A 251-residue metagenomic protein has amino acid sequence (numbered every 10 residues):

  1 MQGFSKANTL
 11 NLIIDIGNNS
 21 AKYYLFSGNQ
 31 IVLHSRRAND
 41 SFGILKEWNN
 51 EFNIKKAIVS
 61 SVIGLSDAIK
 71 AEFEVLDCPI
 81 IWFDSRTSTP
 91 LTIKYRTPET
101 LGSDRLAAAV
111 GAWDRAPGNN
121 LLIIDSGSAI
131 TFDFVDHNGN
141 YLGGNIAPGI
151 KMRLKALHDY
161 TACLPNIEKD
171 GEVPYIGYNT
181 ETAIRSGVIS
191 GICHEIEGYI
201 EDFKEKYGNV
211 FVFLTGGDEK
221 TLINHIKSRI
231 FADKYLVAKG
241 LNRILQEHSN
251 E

Functional and structural regions predicted by a protein language model:
M1-K6, P90-L121, G240-S249: Conserved phosphate-binding catalytic cores of ATP/NTP-utilizing and phosphoryl-transfer enzymes
M1-T89: N-terminal glycine/serine-rich phosphate-binding loop of ATP-dependent small-molecule kinases, especially carbohydrate
F4-V32, A112, A116-Y141, L157 (+1 more regions): Gly/Thr-rich phosphate-binding beta-strand-loop-beta motif of the actin/hexokinase/Hsp70
S20, S60-A68, S186, N209-H225: Glycine-rich phosphate-binding loops at beta-strand->alpha-helix junctions
E74-I81, R96-P98, K227-K234: Active-site regions of enzymes building and remodeling cell-envelope glycoconjugates
S103, V110-G118, L142-I184, I244 (+1 more regions): Glycine-rich phosphate-binding loop plus the immediately following alpha-helix
A162, N224, I230-E251: Glycine-rich phosphate-binding/hydrolytic loop that grips phosphoryl groups
E172-F211, D218, R229-I230: Adenine-nucleotide phosphate-binding core of ATP-dependent small-molecule kinases
